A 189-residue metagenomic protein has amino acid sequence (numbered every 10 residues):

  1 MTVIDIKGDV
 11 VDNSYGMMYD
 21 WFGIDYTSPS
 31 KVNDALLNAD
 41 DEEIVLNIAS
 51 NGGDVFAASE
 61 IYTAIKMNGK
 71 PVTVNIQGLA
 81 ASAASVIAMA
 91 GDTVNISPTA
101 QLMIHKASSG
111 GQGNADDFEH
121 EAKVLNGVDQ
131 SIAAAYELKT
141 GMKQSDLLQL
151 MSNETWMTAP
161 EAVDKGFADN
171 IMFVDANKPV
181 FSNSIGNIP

Functional and structural regions predicted by a protein language model:
M1-A83, A90-P189: N-terminal organellar transit peptides
